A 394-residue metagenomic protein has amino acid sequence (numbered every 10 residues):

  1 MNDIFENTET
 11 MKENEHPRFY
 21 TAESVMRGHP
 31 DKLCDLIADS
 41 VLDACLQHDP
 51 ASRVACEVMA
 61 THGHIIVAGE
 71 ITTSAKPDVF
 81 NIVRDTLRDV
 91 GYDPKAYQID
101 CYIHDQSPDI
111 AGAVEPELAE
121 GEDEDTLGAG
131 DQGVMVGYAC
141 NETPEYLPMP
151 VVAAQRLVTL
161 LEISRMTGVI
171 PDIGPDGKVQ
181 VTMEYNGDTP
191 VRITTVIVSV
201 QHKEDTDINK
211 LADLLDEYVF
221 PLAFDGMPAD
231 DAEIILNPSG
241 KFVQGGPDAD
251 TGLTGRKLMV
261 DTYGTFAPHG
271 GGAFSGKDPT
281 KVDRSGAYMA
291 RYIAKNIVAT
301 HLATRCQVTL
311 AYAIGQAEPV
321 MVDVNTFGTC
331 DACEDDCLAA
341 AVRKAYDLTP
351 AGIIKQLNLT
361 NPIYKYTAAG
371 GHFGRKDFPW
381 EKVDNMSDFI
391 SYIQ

Functional and structural regions predicted by a protein language model:
N2-A55: N-terminal, positively charged regions that mediate nucleic acid binding
T21, G63, N81, R88 (+3 more regions): Glycine-rich, mobile lid/loop segments that gate access to catalytic sites or pores
E23-V25, H29-C34, G128-T143, V243-A267 (+2 more regions): Conserved phosphate/anionic-ligand binding catalytic regions in large, soluble enzymes, centered on
R27-L46, E142-T159, K277-H301: Alpha-helical support elements that line or immediately flank enzyme active sites and cofactor-binding pockets
S52-C56, G177-M183, A232-L236, L302-A313: A short glycine-rich, hydrophobically flanked beta-strand micro-motif that places a catalytic Asp/Glu for divalent metal
A55-T73, I314-E318: Short, charge-patterned binding micro-sites
T61, R305, A311-Q394: Internal helix-turn-beta structural module
T206-I297, H301: Glycine-rich anion/phosphate-binding loop at the beta-strand->alpha-helix junction
